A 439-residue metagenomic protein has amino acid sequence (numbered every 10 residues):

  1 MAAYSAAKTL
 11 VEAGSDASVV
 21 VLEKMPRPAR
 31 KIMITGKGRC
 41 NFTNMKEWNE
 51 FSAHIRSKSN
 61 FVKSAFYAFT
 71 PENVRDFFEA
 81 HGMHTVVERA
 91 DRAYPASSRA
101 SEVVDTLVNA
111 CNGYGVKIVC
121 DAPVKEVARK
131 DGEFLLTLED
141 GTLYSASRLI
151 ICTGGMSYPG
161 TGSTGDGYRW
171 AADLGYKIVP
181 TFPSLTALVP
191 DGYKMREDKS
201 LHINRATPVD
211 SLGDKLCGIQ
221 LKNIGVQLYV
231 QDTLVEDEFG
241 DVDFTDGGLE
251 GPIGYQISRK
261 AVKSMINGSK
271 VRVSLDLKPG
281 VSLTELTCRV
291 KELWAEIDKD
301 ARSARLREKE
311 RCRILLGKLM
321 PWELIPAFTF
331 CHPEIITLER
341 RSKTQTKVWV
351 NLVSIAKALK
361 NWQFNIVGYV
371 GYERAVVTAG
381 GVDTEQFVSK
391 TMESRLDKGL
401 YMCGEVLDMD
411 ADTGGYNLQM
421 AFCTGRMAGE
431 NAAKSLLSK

Functional and structural regions predicted by a protein language model:
M1-V21, F422-K434: N-terminal Rossmann-like FAD-binding beta1-loop-alpha1 element of flavoenzymes
V11-K37: Glycine-rich FAD pyrophosphate-binding loop
E12-A13, R27, W48-E50, Y67 (+9 more regions): Residue-level recognition of phosphate/Mg2+-coordinating polar/acidic sites in nucleotide-handling active sites
V20-L22, V124, L143-G160, W170-A172 (+3 more regions): Short hydrophobic core segments
M33-V104, Q227: A conserved beta-strand/loop capping segment in the N-terminal third of enzymes that catalyze redox or closely related
V62-T70, R89-N109, V119, Y158-G162 (+3 more regions): Short beta-strand to alpha-helix junction loop
C120-E133: A conserved short coil-to-beta-strand element within the FAD-binding core of flavoproteins
R148-R196, S200-H202: Glycine-rich loop(s) and the adjacent beta-strand/alpha-helix scaffold that form part
